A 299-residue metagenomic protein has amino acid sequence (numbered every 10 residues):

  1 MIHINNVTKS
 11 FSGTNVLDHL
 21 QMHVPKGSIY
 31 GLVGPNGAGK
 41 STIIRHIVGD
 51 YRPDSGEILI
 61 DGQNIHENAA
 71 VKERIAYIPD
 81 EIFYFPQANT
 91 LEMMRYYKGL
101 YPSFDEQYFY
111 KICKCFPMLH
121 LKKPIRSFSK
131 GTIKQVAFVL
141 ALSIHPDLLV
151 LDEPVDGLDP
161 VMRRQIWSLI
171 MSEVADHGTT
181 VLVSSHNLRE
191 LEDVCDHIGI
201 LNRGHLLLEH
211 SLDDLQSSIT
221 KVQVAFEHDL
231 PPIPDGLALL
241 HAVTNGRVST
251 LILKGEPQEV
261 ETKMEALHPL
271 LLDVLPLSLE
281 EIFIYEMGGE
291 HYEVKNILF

Functional and structural regions predicted by a protein language model:
I2-I4, K9-N202, L208: ABC transporter nucleotide-binding domains
V16, E67, E190, D229 (+2 more regions): Short phosphate-engaging motifs
A69, I219, P234, M264 (+1 more regions): Short, flexible helix/strand-to-coil boundary loops that buttress conserved ligand/catalytic motifs in alpha/beta
N89, S211, L275-S278: Short loop/turn segments at beta->alpha junctions
L149-P154, D229-I233, Q258-E261: Short, surface-exposed beta-strand/loop "edge" segments at domain boundaries and coil↔beta transitions
I166-G255: ABC transporter nucleotide-binding domain
I252-F299: C-terminal coupling/interaction segments
